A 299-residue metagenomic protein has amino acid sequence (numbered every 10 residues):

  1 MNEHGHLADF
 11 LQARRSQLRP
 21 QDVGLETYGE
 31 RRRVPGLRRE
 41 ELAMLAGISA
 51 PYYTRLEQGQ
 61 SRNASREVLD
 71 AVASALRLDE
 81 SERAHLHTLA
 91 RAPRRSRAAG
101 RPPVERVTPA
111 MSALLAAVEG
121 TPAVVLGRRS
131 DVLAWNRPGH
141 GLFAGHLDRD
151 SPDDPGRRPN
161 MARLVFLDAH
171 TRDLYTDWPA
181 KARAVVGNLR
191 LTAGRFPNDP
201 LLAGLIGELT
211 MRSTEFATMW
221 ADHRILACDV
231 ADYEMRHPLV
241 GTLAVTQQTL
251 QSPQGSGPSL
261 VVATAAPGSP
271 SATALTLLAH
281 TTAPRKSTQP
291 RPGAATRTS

Functional and structural regions predicted by a protein language model:
M1-L37: A short, Lys/Arg-rich alpha-helix, primarily the initiator
M1-R14, A64-R106, A110: Short amphipathic recognition helices of helix-turn-helix/homeodomain-type DNA-binding modules
Q12-R19, H87, R91, A116 (+2 more regions): Amphipathic, well-packed alpha-helical segments that form the structural scaffold of globular domains
D22-G36, S96-A110, L115-E119: An N-terminal domain-cap segment
Y28-R33, R39, A46-N63, A73: Recognition helix of helix-turn-helix/homeodomain-like DNA-binding domains that insert into the DNA major groove
E41, Y52, E82-H85: Residues in the helix-turn-helix
P109-R129, L133-S299: Hydrophobic protein-protein interaction segments
